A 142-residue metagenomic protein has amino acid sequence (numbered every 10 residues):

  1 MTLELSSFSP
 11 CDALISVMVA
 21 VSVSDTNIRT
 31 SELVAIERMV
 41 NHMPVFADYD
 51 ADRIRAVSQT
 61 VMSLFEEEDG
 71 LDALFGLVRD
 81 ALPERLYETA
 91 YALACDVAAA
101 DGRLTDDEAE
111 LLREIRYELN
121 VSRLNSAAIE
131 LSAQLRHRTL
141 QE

Functional and structural regions predicted by a protein language model:
M1-E142: Small-residue-enriched hydrophobic alpha-helices in membranes
